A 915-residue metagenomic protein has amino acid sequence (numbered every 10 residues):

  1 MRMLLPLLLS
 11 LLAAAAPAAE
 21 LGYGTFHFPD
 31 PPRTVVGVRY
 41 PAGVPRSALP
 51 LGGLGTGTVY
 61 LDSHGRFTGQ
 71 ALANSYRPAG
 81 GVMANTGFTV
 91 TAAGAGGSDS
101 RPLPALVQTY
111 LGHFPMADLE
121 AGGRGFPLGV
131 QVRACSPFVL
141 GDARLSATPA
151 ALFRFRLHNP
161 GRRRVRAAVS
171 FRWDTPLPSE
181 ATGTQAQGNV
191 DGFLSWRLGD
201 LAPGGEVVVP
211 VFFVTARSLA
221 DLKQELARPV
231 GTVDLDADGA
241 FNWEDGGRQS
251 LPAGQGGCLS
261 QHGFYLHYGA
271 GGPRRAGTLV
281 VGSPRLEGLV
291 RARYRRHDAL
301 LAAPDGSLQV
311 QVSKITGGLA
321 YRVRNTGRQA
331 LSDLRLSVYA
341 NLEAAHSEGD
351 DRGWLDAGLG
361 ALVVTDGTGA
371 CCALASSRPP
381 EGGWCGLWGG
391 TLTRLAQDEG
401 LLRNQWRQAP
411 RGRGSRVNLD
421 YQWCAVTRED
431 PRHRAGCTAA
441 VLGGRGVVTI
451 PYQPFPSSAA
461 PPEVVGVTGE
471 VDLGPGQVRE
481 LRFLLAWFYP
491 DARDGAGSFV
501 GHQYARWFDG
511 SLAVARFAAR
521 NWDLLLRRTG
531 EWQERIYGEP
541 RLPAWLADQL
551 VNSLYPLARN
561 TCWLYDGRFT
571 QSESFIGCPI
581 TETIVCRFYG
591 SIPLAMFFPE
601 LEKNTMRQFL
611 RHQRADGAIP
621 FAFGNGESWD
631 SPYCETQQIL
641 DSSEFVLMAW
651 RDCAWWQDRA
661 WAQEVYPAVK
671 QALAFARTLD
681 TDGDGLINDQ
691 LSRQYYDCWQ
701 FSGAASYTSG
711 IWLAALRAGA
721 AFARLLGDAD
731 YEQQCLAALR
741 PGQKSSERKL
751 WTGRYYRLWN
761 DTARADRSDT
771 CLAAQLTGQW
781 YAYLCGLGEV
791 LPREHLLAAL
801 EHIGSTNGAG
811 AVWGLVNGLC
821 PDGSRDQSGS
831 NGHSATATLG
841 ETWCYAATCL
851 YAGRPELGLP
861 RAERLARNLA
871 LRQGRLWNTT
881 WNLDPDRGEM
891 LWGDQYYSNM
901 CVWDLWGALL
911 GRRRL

Functional and structural regions predicted by a protein language model:
M3-L12: Bacterial N-terminal signal peptides
A18-T34, V38-R39, S47, G123-Q131 (+7 more regions): Acidic/polar, glycine-enriched structural segments that form the non-catalytic walls/loops of the carbohydrate-binding
T34-G80, A253, L308, P451 (+13 more regions): Substrate-binding groove/exosite segments of carbohydrate-active enzymes
G55, R66-T68, N74-A134, F138-A143 (+2 more regions): Non-catalytic C-terminal accessory modules of carbohydrate-active enzymes
P149-H158, I315-R328: Short beta-strand elements of extracellular/lumenal beta-sandwich folds
R164-R166, Q329-D333: Short acidic/proline- and small/hydrophobic-mixed sequence motifs that coincide with surface turns and coil-to-beta
L691-L725, C735-A738, G742: Hydrophobic, small-residue-rich alpha-helical packing segments that form membrane-like cores
D730, Q734-A763, E794-L915: Non-catalytic carbohydrate-binding regions of carbohydrate-active enzymes
